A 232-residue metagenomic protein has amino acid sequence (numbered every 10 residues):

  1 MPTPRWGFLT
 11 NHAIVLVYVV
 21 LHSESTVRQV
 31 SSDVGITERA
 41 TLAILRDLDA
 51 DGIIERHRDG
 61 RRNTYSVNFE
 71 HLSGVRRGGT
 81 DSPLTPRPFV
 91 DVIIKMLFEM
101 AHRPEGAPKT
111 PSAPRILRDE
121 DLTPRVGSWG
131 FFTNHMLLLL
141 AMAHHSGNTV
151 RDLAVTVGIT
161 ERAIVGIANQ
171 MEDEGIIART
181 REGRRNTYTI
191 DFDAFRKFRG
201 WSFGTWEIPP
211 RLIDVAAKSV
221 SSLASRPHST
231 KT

Functional and structural regions predicted by a protein language model:
T3-H12, T26, R58-T80, G127-H135 (+2 more regions): Short, cationic-aromatic polyanion-contact patches
W6, V19-S23, W129, M142-H145: Short helix-capping/hinge SLiMs at alpha-helix to coil transitions
A13-Y18, M136-A141: Pre-recognition alpha-helix immediately N-terminal to the DNA-recognition helix within helix-turn-helix or winged-helix
S32, D49-A50, V155, E172-D173: Alpha-helical residues within the helix-turn-helix
I36-D47, I159-Q170: Short amphipathic alpha-helical interaction segments
L72-T123, A194-T232: Amphipathic alpha-helical dimerization/coiled-coil segments that flank or bridge DNA-binding/regulatory modules
